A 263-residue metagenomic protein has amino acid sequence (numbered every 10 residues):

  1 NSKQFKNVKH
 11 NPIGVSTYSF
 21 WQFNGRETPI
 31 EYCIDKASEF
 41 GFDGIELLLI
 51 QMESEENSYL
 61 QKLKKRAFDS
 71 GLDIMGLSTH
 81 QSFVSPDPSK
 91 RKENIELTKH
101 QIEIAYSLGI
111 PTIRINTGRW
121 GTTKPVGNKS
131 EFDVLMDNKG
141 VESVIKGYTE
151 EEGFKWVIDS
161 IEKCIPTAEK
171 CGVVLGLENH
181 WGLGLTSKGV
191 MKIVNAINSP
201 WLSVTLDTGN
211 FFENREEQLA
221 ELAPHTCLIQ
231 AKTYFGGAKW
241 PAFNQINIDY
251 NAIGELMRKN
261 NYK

Functional and structural regions predicted by a protein language model:
S2-G14: C-terminal segment of N-terminal export signals and the immediately downstream linker at the start of the mature
F5, R66-D69, D73, P88-S203: Active-site acidic/histidine proton-transfer and metal-coordination neighborhood in alpha/beta enzyme cores
P12, G44-I45, L77, V84 (+2 more regions): Acidic/histidine-rich catalytic cores of soluble enzymes
G14-P29, Q81-I95, I145-W156, P241-A242: Active-site mouth loops of central-metabolism enzymes
F23-S38, L60, K90-E103, V157 (+2 more regions): Short, acidic/polar
P29-I50, L108-T112: Catalytic domains of carbohydrate-active enzymes, especially glycoside hydrolases
F42, L72, A105-I110, T226 (+1 more regions): A structural motif
G44-F68, G118-G127, A238-K239: Glycine-rich, proline-tolerant flexible connector loops at the mouths of alpha/beta enzymes
